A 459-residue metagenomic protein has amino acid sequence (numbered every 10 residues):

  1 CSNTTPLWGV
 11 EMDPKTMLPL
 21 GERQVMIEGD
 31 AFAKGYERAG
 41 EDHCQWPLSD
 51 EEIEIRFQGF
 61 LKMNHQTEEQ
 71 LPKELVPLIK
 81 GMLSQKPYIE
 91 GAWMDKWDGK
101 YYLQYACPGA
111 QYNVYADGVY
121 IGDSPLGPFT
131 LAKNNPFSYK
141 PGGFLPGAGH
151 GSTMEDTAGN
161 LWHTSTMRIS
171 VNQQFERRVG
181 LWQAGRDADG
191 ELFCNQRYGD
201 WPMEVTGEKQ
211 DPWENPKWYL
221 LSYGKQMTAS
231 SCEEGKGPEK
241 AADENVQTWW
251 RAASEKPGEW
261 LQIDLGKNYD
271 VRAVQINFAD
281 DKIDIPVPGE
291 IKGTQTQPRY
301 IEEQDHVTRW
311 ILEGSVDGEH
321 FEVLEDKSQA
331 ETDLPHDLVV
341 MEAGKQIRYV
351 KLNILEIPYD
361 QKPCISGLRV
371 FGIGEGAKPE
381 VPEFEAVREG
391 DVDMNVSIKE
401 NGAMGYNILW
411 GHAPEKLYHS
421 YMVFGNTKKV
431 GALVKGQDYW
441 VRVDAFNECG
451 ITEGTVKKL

Functional and structural regions predicted by a protein language model:
C1-S84, K96-Y101, A106-G143, A158 (+2 more regions): Beta-rich carbohydrate-recognition and catalytic domains
V10, W310-L312, Y406-I408: Short beta-strand elements bearing conserved aromatic residues within extracellular beta-rich modules
E90-W93, G149-S152, D337: Beta-propeller and closely related beta-sheet repeat lectin domains
G118, T308, P335-L338, F424-K429: Short S/T/G- and acidic-enriched coil/turn segments that sit immediately N-terminal to beta-strands in beta-sandwich
D243-V323, P335-E389, A413, A445: Aromatic, loop-rich ligand-recognition surfaces of beta-strand-rich domains
F371-G402, K435, C449-L459: Pro/Thr/Ser/Gly-rich low-complexity, intrinsically disordered linker/stalk tracts
N401-F424: Extracellular low-complexity, O-glycosylation-prone stalks/linkers
G431-I451: Beta-strand-rich modules
